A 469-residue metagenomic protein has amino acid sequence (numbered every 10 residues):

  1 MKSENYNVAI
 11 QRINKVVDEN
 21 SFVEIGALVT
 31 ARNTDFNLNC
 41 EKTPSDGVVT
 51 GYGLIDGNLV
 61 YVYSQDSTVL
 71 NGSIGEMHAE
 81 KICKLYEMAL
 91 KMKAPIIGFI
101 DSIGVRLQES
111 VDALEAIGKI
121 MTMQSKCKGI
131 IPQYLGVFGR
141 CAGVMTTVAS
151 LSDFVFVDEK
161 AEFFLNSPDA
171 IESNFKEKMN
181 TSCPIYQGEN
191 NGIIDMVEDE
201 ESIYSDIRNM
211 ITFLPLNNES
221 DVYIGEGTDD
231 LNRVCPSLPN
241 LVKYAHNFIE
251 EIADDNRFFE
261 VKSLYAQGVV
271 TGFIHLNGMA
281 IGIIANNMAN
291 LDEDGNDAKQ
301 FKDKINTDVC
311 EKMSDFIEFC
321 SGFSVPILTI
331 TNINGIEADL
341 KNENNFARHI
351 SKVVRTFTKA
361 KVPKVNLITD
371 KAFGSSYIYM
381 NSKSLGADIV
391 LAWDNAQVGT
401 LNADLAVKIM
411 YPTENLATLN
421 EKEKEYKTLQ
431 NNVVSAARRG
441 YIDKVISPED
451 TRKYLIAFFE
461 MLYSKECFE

Functional and structural regions predicted by a protein language model:
M1-E469: Ligand-binding clefts of soluble mixed alpha/beta catalytic domains
